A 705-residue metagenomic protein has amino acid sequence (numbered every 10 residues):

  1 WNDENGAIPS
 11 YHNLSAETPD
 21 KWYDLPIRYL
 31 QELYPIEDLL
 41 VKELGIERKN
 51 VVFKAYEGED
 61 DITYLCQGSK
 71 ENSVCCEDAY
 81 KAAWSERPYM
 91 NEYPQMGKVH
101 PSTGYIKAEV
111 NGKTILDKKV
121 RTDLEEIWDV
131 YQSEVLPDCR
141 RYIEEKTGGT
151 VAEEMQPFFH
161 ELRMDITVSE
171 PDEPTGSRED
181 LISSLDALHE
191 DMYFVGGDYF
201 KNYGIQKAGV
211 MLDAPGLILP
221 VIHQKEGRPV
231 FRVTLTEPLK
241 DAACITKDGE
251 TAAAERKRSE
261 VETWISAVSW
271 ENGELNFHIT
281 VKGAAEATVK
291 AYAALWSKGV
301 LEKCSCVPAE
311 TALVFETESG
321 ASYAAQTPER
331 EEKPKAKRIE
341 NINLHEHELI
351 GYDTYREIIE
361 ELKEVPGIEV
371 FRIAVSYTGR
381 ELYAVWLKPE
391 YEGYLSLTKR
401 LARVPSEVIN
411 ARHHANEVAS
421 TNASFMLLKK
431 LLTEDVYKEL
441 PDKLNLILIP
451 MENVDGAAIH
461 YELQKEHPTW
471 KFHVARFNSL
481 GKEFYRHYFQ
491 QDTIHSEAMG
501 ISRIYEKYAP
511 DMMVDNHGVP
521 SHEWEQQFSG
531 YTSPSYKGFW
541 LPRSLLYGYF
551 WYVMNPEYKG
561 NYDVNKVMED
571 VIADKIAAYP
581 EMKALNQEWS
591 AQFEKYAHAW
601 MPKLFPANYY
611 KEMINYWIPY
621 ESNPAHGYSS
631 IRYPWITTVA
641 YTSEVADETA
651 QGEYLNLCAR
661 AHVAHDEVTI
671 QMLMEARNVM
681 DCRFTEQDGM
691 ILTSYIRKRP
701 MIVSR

Functional and structural regions predicted by a protein language model:
W1-H345, I504-Y508, W524-R705: C-terminal accessory segments enriched in acidic
L344-R400, V404, I409: Soluble metallo-hydrolase cores and metallopeptidase-like ectodomains found primarily in the secretory/periplasmic
G379, R412, L448: Conserved hydrophobic/aromatic pocket- or pore-lining residues that grip, position, or stack substrates in active sites
W386-K388, E452, G518, D647: A mature extracytoplasmic/lumenal domain signature
L395-A402, H473-F477, S630-T637: Short glycine/proline-enriched loop/turn "hinge" motifs that connect secondary-structure elements and lie
L401-S406, A419-N422, M426-V564: Active-site/substrate-binding loop(s) of hydrolase catalytic cores
R403-I409, G481, T638-E644: Glycine-rich, often proline-containing surface loops adjacent to acidic residues and nearby aromatics that form
H413-V418: Short acidic, Gly/Ser-rich segments with clustered Asp/Glu that frequently serve as metal-coordination loops in enzyme
